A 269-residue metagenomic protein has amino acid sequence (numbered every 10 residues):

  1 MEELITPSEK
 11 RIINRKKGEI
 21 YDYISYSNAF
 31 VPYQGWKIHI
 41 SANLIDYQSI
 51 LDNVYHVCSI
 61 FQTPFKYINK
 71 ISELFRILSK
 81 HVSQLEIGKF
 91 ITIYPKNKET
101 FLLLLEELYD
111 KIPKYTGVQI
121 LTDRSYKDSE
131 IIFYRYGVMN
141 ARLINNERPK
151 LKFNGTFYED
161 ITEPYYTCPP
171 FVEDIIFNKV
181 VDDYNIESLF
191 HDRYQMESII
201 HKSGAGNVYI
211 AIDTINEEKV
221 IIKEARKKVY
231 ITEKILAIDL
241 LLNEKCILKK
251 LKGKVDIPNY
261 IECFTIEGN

Functional and structural regions predicted by a protein language model:
M1-E3, R142-I199: Juxta-kinase regulatory segment immediately upstream of eukaryotic protein kinase catalytic domains
E2-Y55, Q62-K66, E73-P95, E99 (+1 more regions): Long, solvent-exposed N-terminal ectodomains/accessory regions that are displayed to the extracellular/lumenal milieu
E3-V31, I175-N216: ATP-binding glycine-rich phosphate-binding loop
V31-Y47, Q195-I247: ATP-binding glycine-rich loop module of kinase domains
V82-Y165, P170-F171: N-terminal accessory nucleic-acid engagement/regulatory domains that precede and modulate ATP-driven motor cores
Q84-E86, I200-A205, K254: A short catalytic or substrate-binding loop motif that flags glycine-/basic-rich loops and adjacent residues that bind
C246-I257: Structural motif at the C-terminus of the N-lobe alphaC helix and the adjacent alphaC-beta4 loop of the Hanks-type
N259-N269: Short beta-strand micro-motifs within the conserved protein kinase catalytic domain, predominantly in the N-lobe
